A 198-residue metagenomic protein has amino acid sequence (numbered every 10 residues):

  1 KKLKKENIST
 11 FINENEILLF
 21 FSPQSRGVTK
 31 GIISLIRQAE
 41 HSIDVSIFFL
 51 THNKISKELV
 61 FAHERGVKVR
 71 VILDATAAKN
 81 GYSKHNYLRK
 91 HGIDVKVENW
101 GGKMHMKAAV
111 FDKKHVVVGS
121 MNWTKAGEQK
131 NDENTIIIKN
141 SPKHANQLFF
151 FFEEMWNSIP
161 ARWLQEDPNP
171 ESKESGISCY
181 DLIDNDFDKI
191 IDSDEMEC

Functional and structural regions predicted by a protein language model:
K1-N13, L18, H115-E171: Signature of lipid phosphatidyltransferase scaffolds
I12-N13, R37, E64, L88-R89 (+3 more regions): Extracellular/periplasmic catalytic domains that process cell-envelope and extracellular macromolecules
S22-P23, S46-L50, I72-T76, E98-G101 (+2 more regions): Active-site-proximal beta-strand/loop segments in catalytic clefts of secreted hydrolases
T29, H52-E58, A78-H85, M104-M106 (+3 more regions): Extracytoplasmic/secreted cell-surface and envelope-processing proteins
I32-K96: Primarily the HKD phosphodiesterase
F48, V71, A108, Q147-L148 (+1 more regions): Short, structured motif recognition centered on aromatic/hydrophobic residues
K107-V110, I136-I137: Short beta-strand scaffold segments in enzyme catalytic cores
P170-C198: Extracellular calcium-associated, cysteine-rich motifs in secreted modular proteins
